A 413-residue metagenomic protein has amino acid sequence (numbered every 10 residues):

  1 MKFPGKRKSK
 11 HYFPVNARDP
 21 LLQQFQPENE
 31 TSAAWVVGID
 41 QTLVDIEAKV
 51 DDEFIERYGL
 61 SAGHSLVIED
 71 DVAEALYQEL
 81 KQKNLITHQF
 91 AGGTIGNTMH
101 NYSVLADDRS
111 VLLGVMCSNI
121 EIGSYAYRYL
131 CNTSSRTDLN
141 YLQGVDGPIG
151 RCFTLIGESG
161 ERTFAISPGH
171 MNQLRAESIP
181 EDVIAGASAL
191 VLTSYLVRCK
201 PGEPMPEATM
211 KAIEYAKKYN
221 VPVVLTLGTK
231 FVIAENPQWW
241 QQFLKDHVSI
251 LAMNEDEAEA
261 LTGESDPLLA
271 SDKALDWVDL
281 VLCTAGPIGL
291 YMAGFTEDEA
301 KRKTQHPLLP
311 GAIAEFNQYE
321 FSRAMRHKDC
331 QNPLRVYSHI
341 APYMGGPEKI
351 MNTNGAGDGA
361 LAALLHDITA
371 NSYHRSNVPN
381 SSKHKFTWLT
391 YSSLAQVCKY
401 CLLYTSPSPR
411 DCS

Functional and structural regions predicted by a protein language model:
M1-L113, E121-S124, R323-R335, A341 (+1 more regions): Glycine-rich phosphate/adenosyl-contacting loop at the front of the ribokinase-like
K2-A17, A189-K303: Conserved beta-alpha-beta core of the PfkB/ribokinase-like small-molecule kinase fold
V115, L142-G144, T154-C199: Conserved phosphate-binding/catalytic loop of the ribokinase/pfkB sugar-kinase fold
N132-D146: A glycine-rich helix N-cap at a beta->alpha junction
E259-A260, I350-F386: Short, small-residue alpha-helix embedded
A270-A274, V378-L403: Short, well-structured alpha-helical segments that form the helix of a local strand-helix-strand
S271-E348: Conserved phosphate-donor
Y404-S413: Single conserved hydrophobic/aromatic residue that forms the stacking wall/gate of nucleotide- or nucleobase-binding
